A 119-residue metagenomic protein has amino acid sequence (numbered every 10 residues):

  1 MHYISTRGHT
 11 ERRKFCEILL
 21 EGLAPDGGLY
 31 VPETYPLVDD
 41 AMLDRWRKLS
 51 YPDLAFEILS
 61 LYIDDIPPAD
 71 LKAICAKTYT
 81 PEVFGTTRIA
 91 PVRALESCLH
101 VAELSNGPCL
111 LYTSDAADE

Functional and structural regions predicted by a protein language model:
M1-D26: Charged, compositionally biased N-terminal leader segments and the immediate start of the first structured element
P25, Y30, D118: Short, flexible micro-motifs
G28-L111: Small-residue-rich anion-binding loops in enzyme active sites
Y112-A117: Conserved small/polar residues in nucleotide/adenosyl-binding loops
